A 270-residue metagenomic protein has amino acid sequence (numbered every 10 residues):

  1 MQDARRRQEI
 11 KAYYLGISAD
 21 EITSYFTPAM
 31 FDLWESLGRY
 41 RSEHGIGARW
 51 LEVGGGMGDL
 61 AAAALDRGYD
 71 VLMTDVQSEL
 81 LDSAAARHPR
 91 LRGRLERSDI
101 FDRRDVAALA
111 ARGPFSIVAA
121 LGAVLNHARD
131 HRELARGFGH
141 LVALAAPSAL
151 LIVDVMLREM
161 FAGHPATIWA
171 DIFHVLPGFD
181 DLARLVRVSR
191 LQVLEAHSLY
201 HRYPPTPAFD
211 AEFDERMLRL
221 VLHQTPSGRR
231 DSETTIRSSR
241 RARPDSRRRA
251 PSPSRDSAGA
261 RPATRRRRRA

Functional and structural regions predicted by a protein language model:
M1-G45: Conserved class I S-adenosyl-L-methionine
G47-G56: Conserved class I S-adenosyl-L-methionine
M57-D59, A63-R103: Class I SAM-dependent methyltransferase SAM/SAH-binding core
V106-V118: A short acidic, Gly/Pro-enriched loop at the edge of an enzyme's catalytic core that lines a small-molecule cofactor
H127-H140: A short, conserved alpha-helix within the catalytic core of class I
S148-V155: Conserved beta-strand signature within the Rossmann-like core of class I S-adenosyl-L-methionine
H164-D181: Acceptor-substrate binding/catalytic loop of class I
L191-R202: Conserved S-adenosyl-L-methionine
